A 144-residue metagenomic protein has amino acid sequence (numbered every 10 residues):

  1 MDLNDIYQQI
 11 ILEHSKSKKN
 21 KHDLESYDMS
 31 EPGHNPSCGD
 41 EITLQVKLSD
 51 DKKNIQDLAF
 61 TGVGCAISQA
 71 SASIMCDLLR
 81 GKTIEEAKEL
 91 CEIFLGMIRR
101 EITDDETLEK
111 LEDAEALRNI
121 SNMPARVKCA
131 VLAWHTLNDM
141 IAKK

Functional and structural regions predicted by a protein language model:
M1-E25, S49, I84-K144: C-terminal binding/interaction regions
K21-G62: Structured beta-strand/loop patches that form or line metal/cofactor-binding pockets in enzymes
I42, S73, K128, L132: Active-site phosphate/pyrophosphate-handling residues
V63-S68: Short, thiol/selenol-centered motifs that function as redox-active sites or metal-ligating centers
Q69-A70, E89: Alpha-helical macromolecular-interaction surfaces
S71-G81: Alpha-helical support elements that line or immediately flank enzyme active sites and cofactor-binding pockets
